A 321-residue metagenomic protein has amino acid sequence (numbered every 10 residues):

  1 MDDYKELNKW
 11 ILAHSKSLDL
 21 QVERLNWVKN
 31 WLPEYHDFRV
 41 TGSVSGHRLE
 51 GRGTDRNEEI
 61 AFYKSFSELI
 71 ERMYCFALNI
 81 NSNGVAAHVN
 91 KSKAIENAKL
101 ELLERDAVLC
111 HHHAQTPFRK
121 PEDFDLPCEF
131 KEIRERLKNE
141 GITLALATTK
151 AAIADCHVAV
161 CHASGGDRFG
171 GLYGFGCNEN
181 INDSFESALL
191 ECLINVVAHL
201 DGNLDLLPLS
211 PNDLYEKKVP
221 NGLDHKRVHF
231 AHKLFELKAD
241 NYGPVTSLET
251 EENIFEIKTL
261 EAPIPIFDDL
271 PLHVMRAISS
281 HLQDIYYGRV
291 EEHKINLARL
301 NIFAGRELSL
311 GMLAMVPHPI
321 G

Functional and structural regions predicted by a protein language model:
M1-G321: Helix-biased "structured C-terminal domain" signature
